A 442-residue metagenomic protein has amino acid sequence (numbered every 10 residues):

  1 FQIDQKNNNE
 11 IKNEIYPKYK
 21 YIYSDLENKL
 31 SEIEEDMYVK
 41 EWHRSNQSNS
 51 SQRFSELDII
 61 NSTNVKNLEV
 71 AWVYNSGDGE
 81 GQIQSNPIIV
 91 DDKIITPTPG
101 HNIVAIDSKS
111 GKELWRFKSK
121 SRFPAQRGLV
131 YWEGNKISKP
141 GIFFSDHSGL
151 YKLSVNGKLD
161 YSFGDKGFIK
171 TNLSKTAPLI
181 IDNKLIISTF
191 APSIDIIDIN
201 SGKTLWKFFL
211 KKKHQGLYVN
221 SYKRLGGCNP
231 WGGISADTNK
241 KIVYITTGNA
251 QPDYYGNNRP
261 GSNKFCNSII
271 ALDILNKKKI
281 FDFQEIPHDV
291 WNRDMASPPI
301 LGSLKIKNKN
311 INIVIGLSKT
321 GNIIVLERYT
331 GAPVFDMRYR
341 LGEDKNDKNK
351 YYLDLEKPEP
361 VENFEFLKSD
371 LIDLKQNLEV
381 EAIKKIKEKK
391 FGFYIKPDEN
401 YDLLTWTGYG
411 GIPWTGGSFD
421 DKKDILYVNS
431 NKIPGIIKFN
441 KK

Functional and structural regions predicted by a protein language model:
F1-D58, Y352-N377, A382: N-terminal pre-domain segments of enzymes
S31, Q47-N49, S55-I95, R116-S119 (+1 more regions): Asp/Glu-centered strand-loop micro-motifs enriched in Gly/Pro and often flanked by an aromatic residue
D36, N49-S55, D78-Q82, V104 (+3 more regions): Short, solvent-exposed loop/turn elements at domain surfaces
W42-N46, E80-G100, F123-G149, L173-I194 (+6 more regions): Repeat-blade elements of multi-bladed beta-propeller folds
T63-G77, I103-F123, Y131-S138, G149-N172 (+8 more regions): Extracytoplasmic/lumenal domain signature
I313-V314, K319-N322, Y339-E343, T407-I412: Peripheral, non-catalytic segments that deliver or gate enzyme domains
L353-K432: Long, low-complexity segments enriched in small/aliphatic residues
